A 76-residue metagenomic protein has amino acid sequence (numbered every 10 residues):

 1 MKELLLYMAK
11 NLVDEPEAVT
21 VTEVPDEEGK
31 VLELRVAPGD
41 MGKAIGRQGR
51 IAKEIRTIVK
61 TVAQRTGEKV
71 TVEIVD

Functional and structural regions predicted by a protein language model:
M1-M41, K53-D76: RNA-contacting regions in translation and RNA-metabolism proteins, encompassing KH/S1 modules where present
